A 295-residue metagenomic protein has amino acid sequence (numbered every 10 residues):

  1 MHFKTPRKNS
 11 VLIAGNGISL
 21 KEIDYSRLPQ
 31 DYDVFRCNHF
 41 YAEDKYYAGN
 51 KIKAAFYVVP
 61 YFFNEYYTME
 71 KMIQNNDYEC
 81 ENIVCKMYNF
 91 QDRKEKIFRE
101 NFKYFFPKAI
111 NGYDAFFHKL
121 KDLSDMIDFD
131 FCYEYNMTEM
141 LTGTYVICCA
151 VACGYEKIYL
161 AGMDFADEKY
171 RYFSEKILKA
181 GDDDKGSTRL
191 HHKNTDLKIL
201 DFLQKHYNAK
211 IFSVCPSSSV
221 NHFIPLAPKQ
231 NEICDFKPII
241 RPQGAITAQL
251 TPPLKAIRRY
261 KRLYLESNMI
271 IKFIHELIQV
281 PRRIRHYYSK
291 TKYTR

Functional and structural regions predicted by a protein language model:
M1-R295: Metal-ion/cofactor- or nucleotide/acyl-coenzyme-handling active-site neighborhoods
